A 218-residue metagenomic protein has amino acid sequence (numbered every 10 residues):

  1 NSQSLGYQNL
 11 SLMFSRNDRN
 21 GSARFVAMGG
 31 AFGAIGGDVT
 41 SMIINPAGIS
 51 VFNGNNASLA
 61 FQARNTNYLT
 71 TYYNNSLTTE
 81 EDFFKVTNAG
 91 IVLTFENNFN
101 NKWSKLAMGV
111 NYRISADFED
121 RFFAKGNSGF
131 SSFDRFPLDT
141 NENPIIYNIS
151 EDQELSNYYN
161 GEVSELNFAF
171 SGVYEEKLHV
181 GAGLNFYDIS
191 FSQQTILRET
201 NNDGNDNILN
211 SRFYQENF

Functional and structural regions predicted by a protein language model:
Q3-F218: Subset of outer-membrane beta-barrel
